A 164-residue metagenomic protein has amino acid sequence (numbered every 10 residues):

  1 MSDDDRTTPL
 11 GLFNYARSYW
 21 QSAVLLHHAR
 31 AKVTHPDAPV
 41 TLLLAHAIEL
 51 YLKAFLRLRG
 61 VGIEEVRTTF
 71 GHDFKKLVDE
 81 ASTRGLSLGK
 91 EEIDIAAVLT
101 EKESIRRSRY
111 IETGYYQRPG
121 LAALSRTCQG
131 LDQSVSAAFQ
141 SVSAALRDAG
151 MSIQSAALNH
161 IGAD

Functional and structural regions predicted by a protein language model:
M1-G11, R17, V24, G60-D164: Long, charged low-complexity segments
S2, R6-P9, T34-L42: Short, charged/polar micro-motifs that form catalytic or ligand-binding hotspots
A23-D37: Helix-loop segments that flank and shape redox-cofactor active sites
D37-R59: Short, hydrophobic, well-ordered secondary-structure elements
